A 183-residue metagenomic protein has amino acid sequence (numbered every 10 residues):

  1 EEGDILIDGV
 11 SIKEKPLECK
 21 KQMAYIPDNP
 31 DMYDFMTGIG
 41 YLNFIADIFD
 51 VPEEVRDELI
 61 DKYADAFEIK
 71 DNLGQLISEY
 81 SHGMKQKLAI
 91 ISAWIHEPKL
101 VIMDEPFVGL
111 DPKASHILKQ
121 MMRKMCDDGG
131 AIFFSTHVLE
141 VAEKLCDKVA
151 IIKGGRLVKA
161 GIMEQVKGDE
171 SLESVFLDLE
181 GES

Functional and structural regions predicted by a protein language model:
G3-E14, E18-C19: Conserved ABC transporter NBD signature motif
N43, D47, E54-N72: Conserved ABC ATPase "signature" region
L76-Y80: Conserved ABC ATPase signature
V101-E105: Catalytic Walker B motif of ABC-type/P-loop ATPase nucleotide-binding domains
S115-D128: Helical segment within the ABC ATPase nucleotide-binding domain
A160-G161: ABC ATPase "signature
